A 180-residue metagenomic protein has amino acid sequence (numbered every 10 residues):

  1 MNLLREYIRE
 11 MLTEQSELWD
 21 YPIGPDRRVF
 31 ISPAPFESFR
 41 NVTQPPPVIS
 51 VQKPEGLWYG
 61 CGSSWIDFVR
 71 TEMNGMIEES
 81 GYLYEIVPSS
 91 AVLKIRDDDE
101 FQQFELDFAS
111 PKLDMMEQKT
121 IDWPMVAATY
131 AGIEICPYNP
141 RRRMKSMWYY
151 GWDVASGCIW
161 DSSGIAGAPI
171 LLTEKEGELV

Functional and structural regions predicted by a protein language model:
M1-E17: Protein-protein interaction and targeting regions used for scaffolding, dimerization, and localization
R5, R9, I66-R70, Q102 (+1 more regions): Generic detector of well-ordered alpha-helical segments enriched in charged/polar residues, highlighting helical
L12, S16, D26, G60: Functionally constrained cores in energy, signaling, and assembly domains
L18-P46, N74-V180: Active-site and NAD+-binding cores of ADP-ribose-processing enzymes
N41-E79: Extended catalytic/binding region for NAD+/ADP-ribose chemistry, centered on the ART fold
